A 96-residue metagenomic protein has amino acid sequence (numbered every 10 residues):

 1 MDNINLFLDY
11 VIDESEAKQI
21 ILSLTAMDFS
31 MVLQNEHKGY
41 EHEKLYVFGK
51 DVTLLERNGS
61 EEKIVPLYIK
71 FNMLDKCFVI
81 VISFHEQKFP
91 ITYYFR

Functional and structural regions predicted by a protein language model:
M1-F48: Compact soluble domain cores
V32, H37, E56, F89-T92: Residues in flexible loops and secondary-structure boundaries
H37-L74: Basic/aromatic recognition patch in beta-strand/loop cores that engages polyanionic ligands
S60-Y68, N72-R96: Enriched for short, Lys/Arg-rich terminal
